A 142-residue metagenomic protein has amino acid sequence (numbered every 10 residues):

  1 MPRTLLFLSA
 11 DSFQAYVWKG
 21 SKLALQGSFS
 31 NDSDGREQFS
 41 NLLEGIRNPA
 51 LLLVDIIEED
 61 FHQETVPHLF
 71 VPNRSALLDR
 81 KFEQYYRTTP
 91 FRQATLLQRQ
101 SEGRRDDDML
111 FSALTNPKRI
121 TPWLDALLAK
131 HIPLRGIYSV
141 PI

Functional and structural regions predicted by a protein language model:
M1-S28, A50, D55, I142: Gly/Thr-rich phosphate-binding beta-strand-loop-beta motif of the actin/hexokinase/Hsp70
L5, N41-L42, S101-G103: Short boundary motifs at domain starts and secondary-structure transition points
S9-A10, I46, D106: Short flexible coil/turn linkers enriched for glycine and charged/polar residues that connect secondary-structure
D11, G20, D32-D34, I57 (+2 more regions): Generic structural motif
S21-I46: N-terminal phosphate-binding loop and adjacent alpha-helix
D32-S33, I46-L51, I56, D79: Phosphate- and other anionic-substrate recognition elements at nucleic-acid/protein interfaces
R36-Q38, A50-L52, D106: Residue-level detector of functional hotspots within protein domains
V54-A129, P133-I142: Internal amphipathic helical hairpin motif
